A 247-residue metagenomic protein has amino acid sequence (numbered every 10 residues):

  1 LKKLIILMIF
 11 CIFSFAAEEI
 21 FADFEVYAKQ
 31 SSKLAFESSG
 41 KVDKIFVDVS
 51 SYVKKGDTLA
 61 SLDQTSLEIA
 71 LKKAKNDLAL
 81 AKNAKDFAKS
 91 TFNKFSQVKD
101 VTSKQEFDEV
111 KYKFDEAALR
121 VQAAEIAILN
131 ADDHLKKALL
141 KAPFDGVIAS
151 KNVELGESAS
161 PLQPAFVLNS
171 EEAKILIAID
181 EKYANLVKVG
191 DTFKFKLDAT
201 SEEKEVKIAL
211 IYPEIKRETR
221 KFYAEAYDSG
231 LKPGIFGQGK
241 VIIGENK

Functional and structural regions predicted by a protein language model:
L4-F13: Sec-dependent N-terminal signal peptides
E18-I20, N76, L80-A84, Y112-K141: Extended amphipathic alpha-helical segments
I20-E37, I126-P143, V167-S170, A209-E214: Short beta-strand-turn/beta-hairpin segments enriched in glycine/proline and small hydrophobics that form edge-strand
E25, K44, Y52-T58, K141-Y183: Surface-exposed patches in structured soluble domains
K44-V47, Y52, N152, G230-G239: Exposed loop and linker-edge segments at protein-protein interfaces
A79-A118: Alpha-helical hairpins and coiled-coil heptad-repeat segments
I177-A199, A226-V241: Surface-exposed connector loops and short turns at secondary-structure junctions
E203-K247: Structural microfeature recognizing short secondary-structure transition sites
